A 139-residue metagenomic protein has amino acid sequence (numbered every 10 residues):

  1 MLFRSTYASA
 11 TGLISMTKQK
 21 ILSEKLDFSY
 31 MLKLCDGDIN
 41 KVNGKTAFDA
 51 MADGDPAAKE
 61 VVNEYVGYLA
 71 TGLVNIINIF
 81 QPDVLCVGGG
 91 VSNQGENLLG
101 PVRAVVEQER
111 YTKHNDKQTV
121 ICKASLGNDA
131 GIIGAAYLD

Functional and structural regions predicted by a protein language model:
M1: Extracellular interaction modules
R4-D139: ATP-binding/phosphotransfer module of carbohydrate and carboxylate kinases, centering on a glycine-rich
